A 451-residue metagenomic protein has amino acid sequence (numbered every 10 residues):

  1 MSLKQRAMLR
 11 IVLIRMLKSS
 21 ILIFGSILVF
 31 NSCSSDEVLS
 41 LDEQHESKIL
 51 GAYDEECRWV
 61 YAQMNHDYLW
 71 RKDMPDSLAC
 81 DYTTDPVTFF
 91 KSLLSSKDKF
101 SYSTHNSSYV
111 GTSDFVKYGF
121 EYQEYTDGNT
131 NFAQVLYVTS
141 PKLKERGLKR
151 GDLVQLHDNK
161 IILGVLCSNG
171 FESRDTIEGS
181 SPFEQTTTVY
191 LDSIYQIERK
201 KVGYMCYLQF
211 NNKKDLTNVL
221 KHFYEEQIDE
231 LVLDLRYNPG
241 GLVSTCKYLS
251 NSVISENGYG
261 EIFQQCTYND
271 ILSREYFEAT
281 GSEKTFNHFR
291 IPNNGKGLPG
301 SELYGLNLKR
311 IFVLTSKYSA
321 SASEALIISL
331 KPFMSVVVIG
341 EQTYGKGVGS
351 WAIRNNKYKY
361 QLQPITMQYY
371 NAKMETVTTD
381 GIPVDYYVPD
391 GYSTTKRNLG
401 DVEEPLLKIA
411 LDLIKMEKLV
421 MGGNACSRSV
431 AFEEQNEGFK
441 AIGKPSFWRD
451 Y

Functional and structural regions predicted by a protein language model:
M1-R15: N-terminal secretory signal peptides that target proteins for export/translocation
L3, G111, F120, I177 (+3 more regions): Residue-level recognition of alpha-helix boundary/capping or hinge positions
L17-G25: Sec-dependent signal peptide hydrophobic core
G25, Y68, K72, K418-G422: Residue-level signal for secondary-structure boundary elements
G25-S26, G203: Small side chains
V29-S32: C-terminal motif of bacterial Sec signal peptides marking the signal peptidase cleavage site
S34-V232, Y237-P239, T245, S252-S255 (+1 more regions): Flexible, low-complexity junctional segments that flank or bridge functional domains
T217-N218, F223, I228-E230, P239-Y451: C-terminal "post-core" interaction segments
